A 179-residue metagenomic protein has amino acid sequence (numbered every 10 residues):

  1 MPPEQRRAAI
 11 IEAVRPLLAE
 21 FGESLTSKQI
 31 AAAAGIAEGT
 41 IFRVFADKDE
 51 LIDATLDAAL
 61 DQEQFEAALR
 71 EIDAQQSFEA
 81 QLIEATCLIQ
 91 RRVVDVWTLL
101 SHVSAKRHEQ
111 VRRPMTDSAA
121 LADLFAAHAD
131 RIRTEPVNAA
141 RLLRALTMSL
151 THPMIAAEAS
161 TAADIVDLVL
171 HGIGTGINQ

Functional and structural regions predicted by a protein language model:
M1-A33, E50: Basic, helix-initiating cap at the start of DNA-binding domains
M1-Q5, Q64, I177-Q179: N-terminal intrinsically disordered/low-complexity leader segments
A13-L17, A54, L88, L146: Short amphipathic alpha-helical elements of helix-turn-helix/winged-helix folds
L18, F45, I52-A59, V96: Alpha-helical DNA-contacting segments of helix-turn-helix folds
A19-L25, D57-S77: Short, flexible, glycine-rich and Lys/Arg-enriched loop motifs at helix boundaries that contact anionic partners
G35-F45: Short hydrophobic/aromatic patch on the recognition helix
A67-V94, L143: Hydrophobic alpha-helical connector segments
A80, R91-H102, K106-R141, H152-I155 (+1 more regions): Amphipathic alpha-helical packing segments from all-alpha helical-bundle domains
